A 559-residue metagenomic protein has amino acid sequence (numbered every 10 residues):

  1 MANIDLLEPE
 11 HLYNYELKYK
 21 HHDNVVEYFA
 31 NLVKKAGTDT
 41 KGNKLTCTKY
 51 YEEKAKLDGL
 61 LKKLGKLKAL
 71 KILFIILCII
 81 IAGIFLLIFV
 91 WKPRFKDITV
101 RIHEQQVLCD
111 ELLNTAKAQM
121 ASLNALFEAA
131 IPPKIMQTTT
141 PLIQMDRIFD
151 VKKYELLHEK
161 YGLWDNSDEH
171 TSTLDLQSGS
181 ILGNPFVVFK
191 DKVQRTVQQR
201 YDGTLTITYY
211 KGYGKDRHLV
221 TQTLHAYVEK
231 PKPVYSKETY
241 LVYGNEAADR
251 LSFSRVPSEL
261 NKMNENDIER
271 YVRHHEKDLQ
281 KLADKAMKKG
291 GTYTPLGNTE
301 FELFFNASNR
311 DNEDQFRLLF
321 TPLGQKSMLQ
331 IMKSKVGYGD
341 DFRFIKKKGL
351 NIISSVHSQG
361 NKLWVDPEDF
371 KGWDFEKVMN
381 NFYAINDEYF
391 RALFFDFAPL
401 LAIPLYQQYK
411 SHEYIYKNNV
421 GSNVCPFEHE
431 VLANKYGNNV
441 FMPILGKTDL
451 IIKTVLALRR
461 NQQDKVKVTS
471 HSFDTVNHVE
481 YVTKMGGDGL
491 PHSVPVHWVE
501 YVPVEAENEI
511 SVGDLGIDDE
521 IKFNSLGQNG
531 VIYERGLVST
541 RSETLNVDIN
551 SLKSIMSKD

Functional and structural regions predicted by a protein language model:
N3, E8, K18-N24, D39-T48 (+10 more regions): Serine/threonine-rich low-complexity intrinsically disordered regions
N3-L6, E10-Y13, L17-N24, N31-K34 (+7 more regions): Accessory regions of macromolecular translocation/handling assemblies
E16, H22-N24, A30-L57, W91-D202: N-terminal topogenic membrane-targeting module
K18, W91, E368-K371, F375 (+8 more regions): Intrinsic-disorder-associated interaction segments
N43-C78: Extended alpha-helical coiled-coil "stalk/arm" regions that act as elongated linkers or oligomerization scaffolds
I72-V90, P233-Y235: Hydrophobic, aromatic-rich membrane-embedded alpha-helical segments
K152-K435, I444-D449, K453-S472, N477: Structured extramembrane domains adjacent to transmembrane segments
Y409, V420-K558: Extended, compositionally biased alpha-helical segments that mediate assembly or anchoring
